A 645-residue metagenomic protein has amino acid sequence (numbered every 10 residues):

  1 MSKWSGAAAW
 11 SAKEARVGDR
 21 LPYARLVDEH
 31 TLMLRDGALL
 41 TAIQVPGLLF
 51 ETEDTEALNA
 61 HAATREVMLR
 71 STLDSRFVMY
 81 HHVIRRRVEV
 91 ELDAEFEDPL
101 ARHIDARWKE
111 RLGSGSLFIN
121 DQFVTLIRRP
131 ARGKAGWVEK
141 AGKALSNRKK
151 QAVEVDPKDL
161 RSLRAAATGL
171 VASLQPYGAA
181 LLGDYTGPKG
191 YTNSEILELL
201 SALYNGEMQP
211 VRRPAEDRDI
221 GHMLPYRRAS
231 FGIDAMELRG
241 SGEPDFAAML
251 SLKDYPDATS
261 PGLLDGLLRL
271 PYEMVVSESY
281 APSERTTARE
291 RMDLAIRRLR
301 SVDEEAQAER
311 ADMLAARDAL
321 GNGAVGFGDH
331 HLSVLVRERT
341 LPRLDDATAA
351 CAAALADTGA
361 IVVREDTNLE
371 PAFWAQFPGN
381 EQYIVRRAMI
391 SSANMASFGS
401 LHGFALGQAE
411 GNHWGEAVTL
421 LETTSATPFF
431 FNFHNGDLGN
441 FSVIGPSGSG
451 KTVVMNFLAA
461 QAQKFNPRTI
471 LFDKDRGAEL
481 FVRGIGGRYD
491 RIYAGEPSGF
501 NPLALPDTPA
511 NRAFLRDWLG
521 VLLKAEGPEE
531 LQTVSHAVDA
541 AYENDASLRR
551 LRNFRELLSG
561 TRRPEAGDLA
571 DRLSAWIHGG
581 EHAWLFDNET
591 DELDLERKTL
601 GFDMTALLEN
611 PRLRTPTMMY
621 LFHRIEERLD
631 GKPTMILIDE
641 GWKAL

Functional and structural regions predicted by a protein language model:
M1-L406: Extended, folded cores of ATP/NTP-driven motor/assembly subunits in large transport and secretion machines
L39, N120-Q122, R468, K598 (+1 more regions): The start of beta-strands in P-loop NTPase/AAA+ ATPase cores
T55-L73, L268, A360-I361, P371-F429 (+3 more regions): P-loop NTPase motor domains
N435, S447: The conserved Walker
V443: Hydrophobic anchor at the beta1->P-loop junction of P-loop NTPases
K451: Conserved lysine of the Walker
V454: Hydrophobic positions on the alpha1 helix immediately C-terminal to the Walker A/P-loop
F457-K464: Walker A/P-loop NTP-binding motif
